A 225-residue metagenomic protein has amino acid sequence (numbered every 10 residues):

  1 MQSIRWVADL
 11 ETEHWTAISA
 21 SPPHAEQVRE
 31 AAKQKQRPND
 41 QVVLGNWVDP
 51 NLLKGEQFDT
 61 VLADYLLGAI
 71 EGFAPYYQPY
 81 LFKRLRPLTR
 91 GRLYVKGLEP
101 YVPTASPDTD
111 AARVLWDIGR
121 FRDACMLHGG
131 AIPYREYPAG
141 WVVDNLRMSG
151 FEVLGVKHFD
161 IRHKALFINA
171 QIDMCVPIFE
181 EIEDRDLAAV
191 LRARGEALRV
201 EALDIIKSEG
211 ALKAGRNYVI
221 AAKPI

Functional and structural regions predicted by a protein language model:
M1-L53: Class I SAM-dependent methyltransferase SAM/SAH-binding core
N51-V61: A short acidic, Gly/Pro-enriched loop at the edge of an enzyme's catalytic core that lines a small-molecule cofactor
A69-L88, V95-G97: A short, conserved alpha-helix within the catalytic core of class I
R92-R122: Conserved class I S-adenosyl-L-methionine
I132-G150: Short alpha-helix
S149-G150, A211-I225: Core SAM-dependent methyltransferase catalytic element
F151-H163: Conserved S-adenosyl-L-methionine
D160-I206: C-terminal helical/coil "lid" or tail adjacent to the Rossmann-like core of SAM-dependent
